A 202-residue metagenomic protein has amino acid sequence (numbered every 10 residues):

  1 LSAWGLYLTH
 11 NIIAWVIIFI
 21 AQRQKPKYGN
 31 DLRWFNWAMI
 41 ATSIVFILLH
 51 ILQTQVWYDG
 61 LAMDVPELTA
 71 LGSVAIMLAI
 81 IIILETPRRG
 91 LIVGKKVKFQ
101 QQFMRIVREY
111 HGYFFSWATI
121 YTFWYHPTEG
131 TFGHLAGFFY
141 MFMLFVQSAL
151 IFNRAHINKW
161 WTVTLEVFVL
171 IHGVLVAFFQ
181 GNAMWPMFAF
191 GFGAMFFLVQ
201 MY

Functional and structural regions predicted by a protein language model:
L1-Y7, K25-D31, L52-S73, Y121-F138 (+2 more regions): Membrane-helix interface and helix-disruption motif detector
G5-I18, L71-R89, F139-Q147, A189-Q200: Hydrophobic cores of alpha-helical transmembrane segments in multi-pass inner/ER membrane proteins, independent
I17-Y110: Membrane-interface helix-loop-helix junctions at boundaries between adjacent transmembrane segments
I18, W124, F142-I157, V169-A183 (+1 more regions): Alpha-helical transmembrane segments in multipass membrane proteins, preferentially the mid-helix core
A38-T42, W161-I171, Y202: Central hydrophobic cores of alpha-helical transmembrane segments in multi-pass integral membrane proteins
I44-I51, A79, S116-T119, M141-F145 (+2 more regions): Hydrophobic alpha-helical transmembrane segments of multipass integral membrane proteins
M104-H111, P127-G133: Intrinsically disordered, low-complexity Ser/Thr/Pro-rich tracts
V107-I120, A136-M141, K159-L170, M187-F190: Short hydrophobic alpha-helical membrane-embedded segments
